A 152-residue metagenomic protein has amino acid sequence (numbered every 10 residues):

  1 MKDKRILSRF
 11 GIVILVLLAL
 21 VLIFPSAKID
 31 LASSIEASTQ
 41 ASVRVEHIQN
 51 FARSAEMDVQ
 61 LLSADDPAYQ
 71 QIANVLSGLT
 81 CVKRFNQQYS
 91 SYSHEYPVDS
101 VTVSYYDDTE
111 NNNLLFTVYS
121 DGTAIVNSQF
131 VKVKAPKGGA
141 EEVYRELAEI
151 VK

Functional and structural regions predicted by a protein language model:
K2-K152: Function-determining sites in protein domains
